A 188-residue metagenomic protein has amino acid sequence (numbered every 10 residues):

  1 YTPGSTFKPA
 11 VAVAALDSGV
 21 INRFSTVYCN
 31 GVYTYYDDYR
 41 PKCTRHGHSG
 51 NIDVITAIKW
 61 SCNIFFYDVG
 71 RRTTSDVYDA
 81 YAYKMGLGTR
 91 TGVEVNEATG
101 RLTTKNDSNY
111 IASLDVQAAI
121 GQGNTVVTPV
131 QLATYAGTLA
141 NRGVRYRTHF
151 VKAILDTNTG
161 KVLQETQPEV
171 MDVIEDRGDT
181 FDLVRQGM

Functional and structural regions predicted by a protein language model:
Y1-S5, A10-M188: Beta-lactam-recognizing serine transpeptidase/beta-lactamase-like catalytic domain environment
